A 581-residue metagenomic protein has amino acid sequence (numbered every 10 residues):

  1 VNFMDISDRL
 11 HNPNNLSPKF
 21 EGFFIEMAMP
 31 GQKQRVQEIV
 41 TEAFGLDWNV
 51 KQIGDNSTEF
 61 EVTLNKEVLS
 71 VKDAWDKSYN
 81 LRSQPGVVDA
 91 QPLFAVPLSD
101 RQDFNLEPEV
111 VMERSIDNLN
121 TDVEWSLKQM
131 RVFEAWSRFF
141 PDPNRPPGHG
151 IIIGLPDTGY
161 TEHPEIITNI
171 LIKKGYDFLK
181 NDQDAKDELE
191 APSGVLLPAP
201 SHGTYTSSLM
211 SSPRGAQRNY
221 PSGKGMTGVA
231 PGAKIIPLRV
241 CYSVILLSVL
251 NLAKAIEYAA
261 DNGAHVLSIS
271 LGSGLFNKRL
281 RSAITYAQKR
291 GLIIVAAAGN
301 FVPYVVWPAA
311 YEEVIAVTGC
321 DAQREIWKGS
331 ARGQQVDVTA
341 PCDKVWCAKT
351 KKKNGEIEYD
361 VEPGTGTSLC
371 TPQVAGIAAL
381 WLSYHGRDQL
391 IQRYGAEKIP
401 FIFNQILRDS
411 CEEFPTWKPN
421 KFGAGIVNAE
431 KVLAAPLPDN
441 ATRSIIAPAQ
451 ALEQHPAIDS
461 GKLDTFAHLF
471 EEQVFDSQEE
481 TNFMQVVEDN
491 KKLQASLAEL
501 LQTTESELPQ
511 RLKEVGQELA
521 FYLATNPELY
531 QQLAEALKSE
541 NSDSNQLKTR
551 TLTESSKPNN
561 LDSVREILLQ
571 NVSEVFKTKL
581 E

Functional and structural regions predicted by a protein language model:
N2-K19, E42-S126, R138-D142, E528-E581: Autoinhibitory propeptides
F24, Q91, I152-L155, K234-R239 (+4 more regions): Structural recognition of the beta-strand scaffold that forms the well-ordered cores of secreted hydrolase catalytic
F24-Q34: Short, surface-exposed ligand-recognition loops at beta-strand->loop->(often short) alpha-helix junctions that present
G86, E165, E313-A316: Glycine-centered tight turns that cap/initiate beta-strands
E113-K234, L247, N251-N262, V266 (+6 more regions): Active-site core segment of subtilase-fold serine proteases
D142, P147, P213, P237-E313 (+3 more regions): Substrate-binding/access-modulating region of protease and related hydrolase catalytic domains
L238-C241, C342-F422: Hydrolase catalytic cores
A264-I269, V314, K328-S330, S383-L580: C-terminal subdomain of the subtilisin-like protease fold in secreted/lumenal serine endopeptidases
